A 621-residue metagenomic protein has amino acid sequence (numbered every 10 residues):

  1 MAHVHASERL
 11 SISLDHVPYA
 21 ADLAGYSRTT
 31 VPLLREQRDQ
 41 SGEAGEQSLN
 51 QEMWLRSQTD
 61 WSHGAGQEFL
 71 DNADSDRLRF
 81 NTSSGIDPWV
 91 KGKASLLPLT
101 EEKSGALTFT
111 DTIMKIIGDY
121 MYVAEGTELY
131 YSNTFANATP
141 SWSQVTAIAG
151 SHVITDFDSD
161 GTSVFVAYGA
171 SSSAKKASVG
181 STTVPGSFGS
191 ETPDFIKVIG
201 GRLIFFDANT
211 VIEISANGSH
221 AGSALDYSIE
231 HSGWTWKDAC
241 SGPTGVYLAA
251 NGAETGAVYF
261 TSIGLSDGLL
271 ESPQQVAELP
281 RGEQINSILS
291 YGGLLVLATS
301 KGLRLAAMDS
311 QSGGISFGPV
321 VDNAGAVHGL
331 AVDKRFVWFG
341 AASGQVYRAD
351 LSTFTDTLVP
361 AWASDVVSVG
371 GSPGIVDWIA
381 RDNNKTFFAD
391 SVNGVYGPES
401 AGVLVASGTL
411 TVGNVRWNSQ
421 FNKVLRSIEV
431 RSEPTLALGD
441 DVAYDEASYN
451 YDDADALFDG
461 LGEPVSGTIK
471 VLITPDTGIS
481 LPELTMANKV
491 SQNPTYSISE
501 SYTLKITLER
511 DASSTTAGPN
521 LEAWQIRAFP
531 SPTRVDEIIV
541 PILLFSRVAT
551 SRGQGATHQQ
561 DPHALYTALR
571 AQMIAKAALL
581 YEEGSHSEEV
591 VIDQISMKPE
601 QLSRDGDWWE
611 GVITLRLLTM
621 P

Functional and structural regions predicted by a protein language model:
M1-T146, D156-D158, T162-T182, R202 (+8 more regions): N-terminal beta-propeller domains
H3-Y26, R35-S41, G45, N50-Q58 (+8 more regions): Non-cytosolic beta-sandwich-type ligand-binding/adhesion modules
A106-G118, A149-T162, F188-G201, I229-P243 (+3 more regions): Repeated scaffold domains used in trafficking and secretory/extracellular systems, primarily beta-propellers
P140-A147, T183-G189, A221-I229, L269-E278 (+3 more regions): Beta-propeller fold detector
F206, N422-T435, D561-K576: Beta-rich globular "head" domains
G218-A224, E271, Q311-S312, E399-A406 (+1 more regions): A short, polar beta-strand/turn micro-motif
S372-G413: Blade-level signature of beta-propeller repeat domains, shared across WD40, Kelch, NHL, RCC1 and BNR/Asp-box propellers
L484, F529-P621: Extracellular/virion structural assembly segments
